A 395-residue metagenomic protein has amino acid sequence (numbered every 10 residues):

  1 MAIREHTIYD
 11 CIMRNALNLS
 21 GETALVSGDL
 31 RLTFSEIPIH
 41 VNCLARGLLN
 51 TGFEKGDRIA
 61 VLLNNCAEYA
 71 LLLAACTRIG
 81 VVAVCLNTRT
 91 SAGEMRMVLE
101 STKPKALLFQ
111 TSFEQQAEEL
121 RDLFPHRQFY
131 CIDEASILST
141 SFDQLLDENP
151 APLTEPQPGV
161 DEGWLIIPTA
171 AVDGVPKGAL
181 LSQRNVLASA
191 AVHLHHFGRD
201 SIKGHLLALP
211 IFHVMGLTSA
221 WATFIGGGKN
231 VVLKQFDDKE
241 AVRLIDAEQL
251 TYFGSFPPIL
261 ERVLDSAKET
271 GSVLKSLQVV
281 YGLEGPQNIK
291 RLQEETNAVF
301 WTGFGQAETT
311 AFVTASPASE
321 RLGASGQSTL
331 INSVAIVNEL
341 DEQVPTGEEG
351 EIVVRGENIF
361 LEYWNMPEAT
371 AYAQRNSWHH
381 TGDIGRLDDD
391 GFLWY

Functional and structural regions predicted by a protein language model:
A2-I8, M13, G21-C66, A70-A74 (+3 more regions): Conserved AMP-binding/adenylate-forming core of the ANL superfamily
E5, N149-P168, V175, G198-G204 (+1 more regions): Conserved pre-ATP/AMP-binding loop-to-beta segment of ANL
T33-S35, W164-A188: Conserved AMP-binding A3 loop
P38-L44, V160, A179-D200, A208-L209 (+1 more regions): Conserved structural elements of the adenylate-forming
T51, Q343-G347, E351-Y395: Conserved ATP-binding/catalytic segment of the ANL
E114-D161, A267: ANL superfamily adenylate-forming
L187-G204, F212-Y252, R262-S266: Conserved AMP-binding/adenylation subdomain of ANL enzymes
I225, A247-S255, L264-L322, S333 (+1 more regions): Gly/Ser/Thr-rich phosphate-binding loop
